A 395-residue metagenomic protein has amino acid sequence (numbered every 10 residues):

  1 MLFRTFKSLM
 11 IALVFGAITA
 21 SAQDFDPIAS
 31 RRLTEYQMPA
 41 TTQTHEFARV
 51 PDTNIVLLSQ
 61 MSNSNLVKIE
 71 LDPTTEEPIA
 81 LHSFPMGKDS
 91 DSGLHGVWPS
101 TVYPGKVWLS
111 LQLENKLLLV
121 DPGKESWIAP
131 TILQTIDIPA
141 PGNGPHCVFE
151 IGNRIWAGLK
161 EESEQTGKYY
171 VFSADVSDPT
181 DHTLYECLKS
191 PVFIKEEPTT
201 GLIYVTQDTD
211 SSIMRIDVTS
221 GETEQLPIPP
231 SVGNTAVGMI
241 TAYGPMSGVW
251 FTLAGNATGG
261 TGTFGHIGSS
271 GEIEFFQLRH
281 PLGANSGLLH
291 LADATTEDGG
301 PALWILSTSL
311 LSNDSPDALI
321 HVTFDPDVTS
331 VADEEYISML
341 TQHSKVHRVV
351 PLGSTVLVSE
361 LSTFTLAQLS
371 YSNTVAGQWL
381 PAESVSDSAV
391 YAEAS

Functional and structural regions predicted by a protein language model:
M1-A22: Fungal secretory targeting signals
Q23-T42: A short helix->beta-strand "capping" segment at the edge of beta-propeller domains
R32-M38, I79-G87, A129-I138, T180-E186 (+4 more regions): A short beta-strand motif characteristic of beta-propeller blades
P39-D52, G87-Y103, P139-G152, G158-E161 (+6 more regions): Beta-rich, blade/repeat-based domains predominating in secreted/periplasmic proteins but also intracellular
V50, L57-S62, T101, W108-E114 (+6 more regions): Conserved beta-strand positions in repeat-built beta-propeller and related beta-rich domains
N65-I69, N115-D121, E164-S173, S211-R215 (+3 more regions): Structural motif
E70-T75, D121-S126, A174-P179, D217-G221 (+3 more regions): Short loop/turn segments that connect beta-strands within beta-propeller blades
I320, S338, H347-S395: Blade-level signature of beta-propeller repeat domains, shared across WD40, Kelch, NHL, RCC1 and BNR/Asp-box propellers
